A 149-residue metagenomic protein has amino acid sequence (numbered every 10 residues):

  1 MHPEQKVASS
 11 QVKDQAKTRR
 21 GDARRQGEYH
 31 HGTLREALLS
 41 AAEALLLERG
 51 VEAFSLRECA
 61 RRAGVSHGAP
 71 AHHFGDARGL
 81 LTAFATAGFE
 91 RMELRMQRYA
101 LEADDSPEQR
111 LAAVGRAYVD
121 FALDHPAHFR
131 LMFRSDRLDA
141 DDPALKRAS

Functional and structural regions predicted by a protein language model:
M1-T33, A44: N-terminal intrinsically disordered/low-complexity leader segments
R25-T33, R49, G75, G79 (+6 more regions): Residues at secondary-structure transition points
L34-E43, C59, F84-M96: Generic hydrophobic, amphipathic alpha-helix propensity
A37, L45-G79, A83: Helix-turn-helix
A77, F84, G88, M92 (+4 more regions): Hydrophobic/aromatic residues within well-ordered alpha-helical segments
A83, Q97-H128: Hydrophobic alpha-helical connector segments
M96-Q97, A140-S149: Amphipathic alpha-helical packing segments from all-alpha helical-bundle domains
L123-A140: Amphipathic alpha-helical segments used for helix-helix packing
